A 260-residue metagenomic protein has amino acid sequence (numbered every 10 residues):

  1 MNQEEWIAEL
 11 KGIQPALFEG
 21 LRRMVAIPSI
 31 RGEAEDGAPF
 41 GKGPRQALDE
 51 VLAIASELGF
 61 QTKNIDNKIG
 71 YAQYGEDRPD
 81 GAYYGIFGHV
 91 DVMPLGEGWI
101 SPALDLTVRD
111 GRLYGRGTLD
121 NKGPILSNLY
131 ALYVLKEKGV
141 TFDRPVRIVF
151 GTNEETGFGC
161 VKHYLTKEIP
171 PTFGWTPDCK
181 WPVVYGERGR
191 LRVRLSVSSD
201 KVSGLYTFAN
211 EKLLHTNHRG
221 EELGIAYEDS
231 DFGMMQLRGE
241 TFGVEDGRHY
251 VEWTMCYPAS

Functional and structural regions predicted by a protein language model:
N2-G85, H89-G96: N-terminal helical capping/dimerization or prosegment-like subdomains of hydrolases acting on amide or phosphate bonds
T62, L106, G239-F242: A structural signal for short hydrophobic beta-strand segments in well-ordered beta-sheet cores
N67-K68, G88-V90, D110, T152-N153 (+2 more regions): Fold-independent oxyanion-binding glycine-rich loops and adjacent beta-strand/coil segments at enzyme active sites
G70, R112-L113, H249: Hydrophobic residues embedded in beta-strands of well-ordered beta-sheets
E76, V90, T152, M255-Y257: Short beta-strand segments enriched in hydrophobic/aromatic residues within well-folded beta-rich domains
D80-F150: Active-site metal-coordination/substrate-binding segment of hydrolases, especially metallo-dependent peptidases
N121-V197: Acidic/histidine-rich catalytic neighborhood of metal-dependent amide-processing enzymes
K162-S260: Midchain, well-structured core segments that form catalytic/ion-binding scaffolds
